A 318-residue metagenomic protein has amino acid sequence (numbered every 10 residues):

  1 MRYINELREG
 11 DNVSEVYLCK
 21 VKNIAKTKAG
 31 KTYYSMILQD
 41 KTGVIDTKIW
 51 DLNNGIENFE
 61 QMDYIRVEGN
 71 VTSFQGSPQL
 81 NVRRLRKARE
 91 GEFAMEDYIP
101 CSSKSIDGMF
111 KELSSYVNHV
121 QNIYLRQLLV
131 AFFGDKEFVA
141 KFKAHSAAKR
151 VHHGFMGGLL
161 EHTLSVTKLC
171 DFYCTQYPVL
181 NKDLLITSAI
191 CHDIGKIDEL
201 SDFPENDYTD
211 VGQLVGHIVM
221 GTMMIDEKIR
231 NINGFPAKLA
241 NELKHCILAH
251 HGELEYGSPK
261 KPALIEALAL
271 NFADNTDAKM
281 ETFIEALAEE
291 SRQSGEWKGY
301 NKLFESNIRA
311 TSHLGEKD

Functional and structural regions predicted by a protein language model:
M1-V13: OB-fold nucleic-acid-binding modules
D11-T27: Structural detector for short beta-strands of small beta-barrel domains
Y17, M62, V166, I247 (+1 more regions): Divalent metal-coordination and catalytic microenvironments
K22-T32, I45-K48, L52-D97: OB-fold single-stranded nucleic acid-binding module
S35-D40: Short, acidic/hydrophobic/Gly-rich beta-strand patch recurrent on exposed beta strands that often constitutes part
E92-L214: Acidic/His-rich, divalent-metal-binding segments that scaffold phosphate/diphosphate chemistry
R150-H152, E161, F172-S291: Divalent metal-dependent catalytic cores for phosphoryl transfer on phosphate-bearing substrates
N271, A288, G295-D318: N-terminal intrinsically disordered, cationic/polar leader segments that include organellar targeting peptides
